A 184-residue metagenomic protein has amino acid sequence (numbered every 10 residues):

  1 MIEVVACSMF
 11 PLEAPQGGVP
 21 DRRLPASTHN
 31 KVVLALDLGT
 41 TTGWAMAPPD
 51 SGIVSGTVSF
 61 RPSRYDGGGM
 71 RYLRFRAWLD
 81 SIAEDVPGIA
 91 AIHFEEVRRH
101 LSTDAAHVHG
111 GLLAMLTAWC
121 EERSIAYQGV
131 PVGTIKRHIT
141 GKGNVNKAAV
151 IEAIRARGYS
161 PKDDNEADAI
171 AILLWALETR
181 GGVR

Functional and structural regions predicted by a protein language model:
I2-R184: Phosphate- and other anionic-substrate recognition elements at nucleic-acid/protein interfaces
